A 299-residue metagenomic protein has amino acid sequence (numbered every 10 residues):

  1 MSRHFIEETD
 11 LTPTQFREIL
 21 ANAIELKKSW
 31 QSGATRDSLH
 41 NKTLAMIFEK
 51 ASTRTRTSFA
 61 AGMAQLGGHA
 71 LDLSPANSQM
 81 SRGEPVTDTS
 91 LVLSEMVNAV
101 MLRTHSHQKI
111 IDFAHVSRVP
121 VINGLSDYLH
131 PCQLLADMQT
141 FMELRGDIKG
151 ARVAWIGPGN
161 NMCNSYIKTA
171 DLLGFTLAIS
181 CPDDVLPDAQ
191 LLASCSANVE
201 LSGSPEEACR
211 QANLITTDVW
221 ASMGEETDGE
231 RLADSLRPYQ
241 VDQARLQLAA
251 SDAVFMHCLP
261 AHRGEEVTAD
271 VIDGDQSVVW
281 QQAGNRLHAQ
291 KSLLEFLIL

Functional and structural regions predicted by a protein language model:
M1-T57, A61: Positively charged, low-complexity intrinsically disordered leader regions
T43-L44, F48-M96: Active-site cofactor/substrate anionic-group-binding motifs, chiefly glycine- and Lys/Arg-rich phosphate-binding loops
E49-A61, E143-T217: Glycine-rich phosphate/diphosphate-binding loop of Rossmann-like nucleotide-binding domains
L66, M96, V116-R118, L173 (+4 more regions): Short, structured coil segments at secondary-structure junctions
N98-T169, H257: Anion-binding alpha/beta catalytic cores of soluble intermediary-metabolism enzymes, centered on
S194-D270: Rossmann-like adenosine-cofactor binding region
D273-L299: C-terminal helix-to-coil terminal segments
